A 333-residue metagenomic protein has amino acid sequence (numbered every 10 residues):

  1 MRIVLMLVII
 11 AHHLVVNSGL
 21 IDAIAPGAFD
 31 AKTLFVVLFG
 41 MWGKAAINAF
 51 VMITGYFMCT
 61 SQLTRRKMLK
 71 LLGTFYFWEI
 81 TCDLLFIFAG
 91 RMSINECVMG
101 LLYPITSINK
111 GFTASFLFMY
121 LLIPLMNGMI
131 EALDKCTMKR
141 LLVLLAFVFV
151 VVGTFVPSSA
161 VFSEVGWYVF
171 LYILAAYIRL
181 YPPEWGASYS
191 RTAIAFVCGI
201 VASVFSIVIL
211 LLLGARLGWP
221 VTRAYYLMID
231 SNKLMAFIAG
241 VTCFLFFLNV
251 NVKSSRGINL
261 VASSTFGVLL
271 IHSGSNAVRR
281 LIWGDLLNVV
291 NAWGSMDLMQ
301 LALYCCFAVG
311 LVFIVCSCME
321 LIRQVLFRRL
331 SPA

Functional and structural regions predicted by a protein language model:
M1-A28, A46, M52-T54, L71-R91 (+6 more regions): Kinked, hydrophobic transmembrane alpha-helices enriched for aromatic residues and small/kink-inducing positions
T33-L34, G40-V51, M58-K110, A114-M119 (+3 more regions): Transmembrane alpha-helical segments and their boundary/interface "anchor" motifs in multi-pass integral membrane
L34-I47, G100-S115, T154-L171, I207-V241 (+1 more regions): Interfacial loop-to-helix transition and helix-capping segments at the boundaries of transmembrane helices
M52, Y56-T60, M119, I123-N127 (+7 more regions): Hydrophobic transmembrane alpha-helices
L63, L121-L145, I178-C198: Solvent-exposed interhelical
R140-E184: Loop-centered beta-sheet repeat module
F149, G166-W167, E184-G267, S273-C305: Alpha-helical transmembrane segments and terminal signal-anchor/GPI-anchor hydrophobic tails, characterized by long
Q324-A333: Short, charged juxtamembrane terminal tails flanking transmembrane helices
